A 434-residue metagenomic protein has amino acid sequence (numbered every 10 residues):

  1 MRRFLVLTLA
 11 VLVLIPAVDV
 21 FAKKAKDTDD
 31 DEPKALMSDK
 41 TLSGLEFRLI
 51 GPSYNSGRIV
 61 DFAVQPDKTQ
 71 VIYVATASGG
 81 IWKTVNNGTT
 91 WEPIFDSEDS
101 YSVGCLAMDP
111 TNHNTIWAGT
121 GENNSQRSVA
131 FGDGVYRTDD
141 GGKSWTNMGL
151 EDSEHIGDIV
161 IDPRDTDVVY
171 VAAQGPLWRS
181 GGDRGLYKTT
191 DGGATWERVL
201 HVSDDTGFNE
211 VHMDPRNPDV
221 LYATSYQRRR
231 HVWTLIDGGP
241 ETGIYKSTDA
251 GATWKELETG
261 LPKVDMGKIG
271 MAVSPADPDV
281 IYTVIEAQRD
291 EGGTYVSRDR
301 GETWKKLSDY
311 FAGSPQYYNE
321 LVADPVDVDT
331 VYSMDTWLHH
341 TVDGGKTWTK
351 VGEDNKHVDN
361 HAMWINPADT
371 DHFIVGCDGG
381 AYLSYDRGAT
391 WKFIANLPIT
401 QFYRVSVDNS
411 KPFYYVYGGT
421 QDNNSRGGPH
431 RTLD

Functional and structural regions predicted by a protein language model:
M1-L7: Bacterial N-terminal signal peptides that target proteins for export
L7-P16: Bacterial N-terminal signal peptides
F21-D434: Beta-propeller blade termini and top-face loops
